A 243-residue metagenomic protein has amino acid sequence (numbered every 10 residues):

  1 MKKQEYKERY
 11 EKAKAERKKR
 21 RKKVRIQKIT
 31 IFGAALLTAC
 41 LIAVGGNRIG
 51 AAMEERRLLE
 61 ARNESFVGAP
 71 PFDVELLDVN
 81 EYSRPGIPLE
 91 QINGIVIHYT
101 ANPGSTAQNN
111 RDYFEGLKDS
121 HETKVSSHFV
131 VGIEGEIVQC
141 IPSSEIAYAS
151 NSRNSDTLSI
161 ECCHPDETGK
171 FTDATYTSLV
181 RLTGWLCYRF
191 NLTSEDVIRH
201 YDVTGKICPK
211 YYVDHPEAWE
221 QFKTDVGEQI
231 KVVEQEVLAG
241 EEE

Functional and structural regions predicted by a protein language model:
K2-N151: N-terminal catalytic cores of peptidoglycan-degrading enzymes
K28, F32, G45-P70, D166-E243: Basic/polar, cationic surfaces and motifs that engage anionic cell-wall and phosphate/carboxylate ligands
C40, C140, C162-C163, C187 (+1 more regions): Generic recognition of cysteine residues
I87-L89, H121-E122, Y148-S152, E167-S178 (+1 more regions): Extracytoplasmic/periplasmic, Sec-exported soluble proteins
V96, V130, S159-E161, I198: Soluble periplasmic/extracytoplasmic beta-strand elements of cell-envelope proteins
T100, C163-P165: Short strand-loop junctions, especially beta-strand C-caps/beta-turns that link beta-sheets to coils or alpha-helices
N151-S159: Short coil-to-beta-strand
